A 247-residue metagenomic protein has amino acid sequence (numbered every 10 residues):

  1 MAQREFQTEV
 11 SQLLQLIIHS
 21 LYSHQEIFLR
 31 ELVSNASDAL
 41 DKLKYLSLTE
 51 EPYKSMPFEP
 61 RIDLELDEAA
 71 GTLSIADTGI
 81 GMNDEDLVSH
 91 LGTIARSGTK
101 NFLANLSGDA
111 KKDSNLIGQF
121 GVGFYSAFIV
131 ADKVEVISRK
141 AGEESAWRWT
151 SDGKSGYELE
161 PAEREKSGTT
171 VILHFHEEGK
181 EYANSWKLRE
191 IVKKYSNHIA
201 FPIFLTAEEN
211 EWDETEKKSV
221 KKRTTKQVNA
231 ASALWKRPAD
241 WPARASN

Functional and structural regions predicted by a protein language model:
M1-Y182, E190, N197: GHKL (Bergerat-fold) ATPase N-terminal catalytic module, capturing the glycine-rich phosphate-binding loop and acidic
L116, I137-G156, H176-G179, W186-N247: GHKL/Bergerat-fold ATPase module in large chromosome/replication-associated machines
